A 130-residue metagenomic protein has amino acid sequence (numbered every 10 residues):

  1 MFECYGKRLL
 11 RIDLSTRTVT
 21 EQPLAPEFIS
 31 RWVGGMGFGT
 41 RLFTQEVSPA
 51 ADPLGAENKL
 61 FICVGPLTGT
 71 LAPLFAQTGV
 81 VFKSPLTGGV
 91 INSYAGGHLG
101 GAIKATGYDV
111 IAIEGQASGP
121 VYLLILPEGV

Functional and structural regions predicted by a protein language model:
M1-V130: Acidic carboxylate diad motif detector
